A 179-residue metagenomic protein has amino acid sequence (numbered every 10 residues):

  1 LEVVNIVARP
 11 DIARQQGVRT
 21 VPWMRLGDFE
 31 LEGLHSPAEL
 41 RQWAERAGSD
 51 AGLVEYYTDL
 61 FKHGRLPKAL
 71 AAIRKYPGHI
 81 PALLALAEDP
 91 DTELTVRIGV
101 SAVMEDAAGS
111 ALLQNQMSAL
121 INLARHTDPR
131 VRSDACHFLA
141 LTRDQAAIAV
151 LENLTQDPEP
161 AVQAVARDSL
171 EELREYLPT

Functional and structural regions predicted by a protein language model:
L1-I12, V18: Thiol-based oxidoreductase modules, predominantly thioredoxin-like and allied folds used for disulfide exchange
A13-G27: Structural micro-motif
R25-Y56: Non-catalytic, surface beta->alpha helical segment in thiol-disulfide oxidoreductase systems
L53-V54, Y76-D89, S110-R125, D144-Q156 (+1 more regions): Amphipathic alpha-helical scaffolding segments comprising HEAT/armadillo-like alpha-solenoid repeats
L70, S101-M104, R132-H137, E152 (+2 more regions): Hydrophobic core positions within HEAT/HEAT-like alpha-solenoid repeats
D91-E93, T127-D128, P158-E159: Short inter-helical turns and helix N-cap capping residues of alpha-solenoid HEAT/ARM repeat scaffolds
